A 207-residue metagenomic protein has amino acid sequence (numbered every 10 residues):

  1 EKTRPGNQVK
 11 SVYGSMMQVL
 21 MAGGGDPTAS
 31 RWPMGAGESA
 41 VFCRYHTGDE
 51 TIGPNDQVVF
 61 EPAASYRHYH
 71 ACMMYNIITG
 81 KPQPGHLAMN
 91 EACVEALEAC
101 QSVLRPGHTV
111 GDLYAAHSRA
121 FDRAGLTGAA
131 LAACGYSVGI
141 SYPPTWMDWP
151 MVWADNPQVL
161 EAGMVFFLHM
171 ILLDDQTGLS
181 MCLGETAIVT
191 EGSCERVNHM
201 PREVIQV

Functional and structural regions predicted by a protein language model:
E1-V207: Active-site neighborhoods and metal-handling regions in enzymes and metal-associated proteins
